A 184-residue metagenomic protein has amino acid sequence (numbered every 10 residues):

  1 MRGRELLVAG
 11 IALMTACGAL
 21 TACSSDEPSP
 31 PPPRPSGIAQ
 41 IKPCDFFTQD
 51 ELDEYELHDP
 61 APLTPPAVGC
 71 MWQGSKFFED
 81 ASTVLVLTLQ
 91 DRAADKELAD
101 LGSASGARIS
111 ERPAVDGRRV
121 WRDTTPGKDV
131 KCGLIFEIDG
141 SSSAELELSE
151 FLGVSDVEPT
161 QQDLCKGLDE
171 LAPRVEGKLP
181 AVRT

Functional and structural regions predicted by a protein language model:
M1-I11: Bacterial N-terminal signal peptides that target proteins for export
G3, C23-S25: Polybasic, low-complexity association/targeting segments
L13-C17: Core hydrophobic alpha-helical transmembrane segments of single-pass membrane proteins
G18-A22: C-terminal motif of bacterial Sec signal peptides marking the signal peptidase cleavage site
D26-T184: A small/polar (G/S/T-enriched), proline-flanked helix-loop surface module common in exported/cell-envelope proteins
